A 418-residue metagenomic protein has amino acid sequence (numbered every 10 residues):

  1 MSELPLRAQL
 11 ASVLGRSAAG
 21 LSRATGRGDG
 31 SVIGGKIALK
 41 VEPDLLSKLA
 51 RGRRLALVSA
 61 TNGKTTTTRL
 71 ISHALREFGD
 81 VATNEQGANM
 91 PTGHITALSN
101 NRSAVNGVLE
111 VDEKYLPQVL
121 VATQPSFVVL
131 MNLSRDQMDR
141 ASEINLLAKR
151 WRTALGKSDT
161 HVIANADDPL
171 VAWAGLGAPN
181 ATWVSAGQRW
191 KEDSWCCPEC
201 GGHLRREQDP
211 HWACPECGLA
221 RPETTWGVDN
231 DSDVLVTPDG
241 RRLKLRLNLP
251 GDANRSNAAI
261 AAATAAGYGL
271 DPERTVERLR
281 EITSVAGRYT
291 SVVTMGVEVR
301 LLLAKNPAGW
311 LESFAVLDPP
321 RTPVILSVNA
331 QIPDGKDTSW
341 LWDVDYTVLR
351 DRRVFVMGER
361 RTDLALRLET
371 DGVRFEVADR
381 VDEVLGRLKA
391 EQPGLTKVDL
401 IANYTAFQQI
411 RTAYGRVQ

Functional and structural regions predicted by a protein language model:
M1-S31, G201, P210, C214-R221 (+3 more regions): ATP-dependent carboxylate-amine ligase
S2-W183, E192-W195: Phosphate-binding loop of NTP-binding sites
T61, E85-Q86, E110-D112, N132-L133 (+10 more regions): Fold-independent oxyanion-binding glycine-rich loops and adjacent beta-strand/coil segments at enzyme active sites
I71, L75, H94-L98, A258-Y268 (+1 more regions): Buried hydrophobic packing segments
V81-N84, K244-D252, V299-R300: A short glycine/serine-rich beta->alpha loop
L109-D136, W173-N248: Extended acidic/charged loop-beta regions that coordinate divalent cations and stabilize anionic phosphate/carboxylate
M131, I163, N257, A261 (+2 more regions): Residue-level signal for inorganic ion chemistry
E223-V293: Long, charge-rich boundary regions
